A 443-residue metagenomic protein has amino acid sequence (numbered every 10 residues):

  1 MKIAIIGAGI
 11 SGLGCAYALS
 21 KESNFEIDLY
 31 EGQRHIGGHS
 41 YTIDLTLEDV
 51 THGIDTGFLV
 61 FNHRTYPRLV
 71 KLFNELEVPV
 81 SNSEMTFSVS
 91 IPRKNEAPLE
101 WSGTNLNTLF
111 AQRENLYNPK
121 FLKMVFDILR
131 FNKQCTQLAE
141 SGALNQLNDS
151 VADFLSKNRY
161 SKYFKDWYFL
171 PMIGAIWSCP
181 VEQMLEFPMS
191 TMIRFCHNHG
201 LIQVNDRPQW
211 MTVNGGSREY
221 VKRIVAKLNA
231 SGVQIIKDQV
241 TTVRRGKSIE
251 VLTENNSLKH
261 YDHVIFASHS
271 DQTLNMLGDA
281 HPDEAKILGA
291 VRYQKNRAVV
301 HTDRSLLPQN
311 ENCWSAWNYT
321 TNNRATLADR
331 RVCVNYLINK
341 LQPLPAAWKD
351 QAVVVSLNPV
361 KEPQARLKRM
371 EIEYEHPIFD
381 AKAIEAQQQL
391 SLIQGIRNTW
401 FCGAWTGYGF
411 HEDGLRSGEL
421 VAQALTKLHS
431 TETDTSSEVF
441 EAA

Functional and structural regions predicted by a protein language model:
K2-L29: N-terminal Rossmann-like FAD-binding beta1-loop-alpha1 element of flavoenzymes
S11, H35, D271: Conserved Rossmann-like nucleotide-cofactor binding loop
S20-T46: Glycine-rich FAD pyrophosphate-binding loop
E22, T241-E375: Mid-domain catalytic core of redox enzymes that form a hydrophobic substrate pocket/lid adjacent to a catalytic redox
T42-L69: N-terminal glycine-rich dinucleotide-binding loop that anchors FAD/FMN and/or NAD(P) in oxidoreductases
D44, T104, D329-A443: Conserved flavin/dinucleotide-binding core of flavoenzymes
H63-E186: Mobile amphipathic helical/loop "lid" adjacent to a hydrophobic cofactor/ligand pocket
R194-T253, K259: Helical element adjacent to the flavin cofactor pocket in flavoenzyme catalytic cores
